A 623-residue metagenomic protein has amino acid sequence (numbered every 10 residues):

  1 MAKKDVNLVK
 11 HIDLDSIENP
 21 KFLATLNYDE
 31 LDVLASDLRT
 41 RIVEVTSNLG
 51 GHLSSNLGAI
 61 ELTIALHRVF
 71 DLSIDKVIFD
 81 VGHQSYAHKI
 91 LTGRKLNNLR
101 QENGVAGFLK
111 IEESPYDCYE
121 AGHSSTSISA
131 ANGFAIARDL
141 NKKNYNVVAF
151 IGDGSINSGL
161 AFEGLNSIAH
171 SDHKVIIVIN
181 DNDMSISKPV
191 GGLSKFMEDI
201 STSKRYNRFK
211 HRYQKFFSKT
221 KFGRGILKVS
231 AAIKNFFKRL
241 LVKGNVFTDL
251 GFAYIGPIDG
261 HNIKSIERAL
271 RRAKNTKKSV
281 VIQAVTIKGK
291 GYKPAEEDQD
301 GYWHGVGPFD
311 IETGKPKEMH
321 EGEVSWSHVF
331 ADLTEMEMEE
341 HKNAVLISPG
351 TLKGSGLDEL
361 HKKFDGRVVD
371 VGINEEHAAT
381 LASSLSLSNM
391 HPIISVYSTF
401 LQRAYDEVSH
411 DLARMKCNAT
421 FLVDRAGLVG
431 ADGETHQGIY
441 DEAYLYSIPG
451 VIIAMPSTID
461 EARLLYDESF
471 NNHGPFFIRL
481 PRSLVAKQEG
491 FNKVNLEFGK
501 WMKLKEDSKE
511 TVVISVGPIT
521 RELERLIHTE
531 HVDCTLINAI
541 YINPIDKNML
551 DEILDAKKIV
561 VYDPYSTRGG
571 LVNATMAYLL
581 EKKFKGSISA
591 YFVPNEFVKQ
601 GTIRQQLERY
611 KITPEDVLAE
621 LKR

Functional and structural regions predicted by a protein language model:
A2-L91, D259-I263, Q283: N-terminal amphipathic, basic-rich helices that act as targeting or association modules
K3-L14, M184-F330: Long, well-ordered, tryptophan-enriched scaffold segments
G50-A59, I78-H83, K110-A130, I151-S155 (+7 more regions): Active-site nucleophile and cofactor-binding loops and adjacent substrate-binding regions of central metabolic enzymes
H52-S171, N343-A344, P349, L357-D358: Cofactor-binding active-site loop characterized by glycine-rich and histidine/acidic residues
K76, I287-L401, E407-C417, S515: Non-catalytic terminal/interface segments that mediate subunit docking, oligomerization, and allosteric communication
I226-A295, N418-V423, E442-F491, T613-R623: Structural signature of the thiamine diphosphate
R268-L270, H304, S325-E340, G356-K362 (+4 more regions): Glycine-/acidic-rich phosphate or pyrophosphate-binding loops and their flanking alpha/beta elements
P308, E312-G322, G430-D432, V451-I452 (+1 more regions): Peripheral docking tails and interdomain loops at the edges of cofactor- or intermediate-handling domains
